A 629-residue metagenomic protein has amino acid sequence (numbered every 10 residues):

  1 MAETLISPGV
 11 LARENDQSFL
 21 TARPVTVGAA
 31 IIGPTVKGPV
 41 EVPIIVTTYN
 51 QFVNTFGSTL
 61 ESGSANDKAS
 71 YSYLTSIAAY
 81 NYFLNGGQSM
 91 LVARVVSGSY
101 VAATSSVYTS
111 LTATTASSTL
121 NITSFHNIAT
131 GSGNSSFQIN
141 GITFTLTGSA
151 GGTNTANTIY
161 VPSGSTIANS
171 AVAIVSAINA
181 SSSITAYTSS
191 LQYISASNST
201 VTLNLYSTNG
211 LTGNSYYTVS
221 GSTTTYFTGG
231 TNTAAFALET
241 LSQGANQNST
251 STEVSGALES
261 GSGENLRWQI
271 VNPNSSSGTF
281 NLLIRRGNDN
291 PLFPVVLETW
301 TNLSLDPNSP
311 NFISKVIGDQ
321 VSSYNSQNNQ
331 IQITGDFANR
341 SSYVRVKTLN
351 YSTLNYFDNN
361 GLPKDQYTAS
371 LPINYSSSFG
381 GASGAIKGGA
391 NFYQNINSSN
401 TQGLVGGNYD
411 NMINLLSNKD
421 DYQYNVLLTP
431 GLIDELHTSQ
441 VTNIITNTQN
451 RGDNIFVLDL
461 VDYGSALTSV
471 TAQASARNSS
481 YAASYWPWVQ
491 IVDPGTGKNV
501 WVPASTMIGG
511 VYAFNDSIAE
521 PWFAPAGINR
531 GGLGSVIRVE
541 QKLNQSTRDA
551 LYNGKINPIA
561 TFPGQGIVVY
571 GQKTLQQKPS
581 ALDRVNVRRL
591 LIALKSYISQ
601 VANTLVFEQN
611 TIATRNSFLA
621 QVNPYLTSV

Functional and structural regions predicted by a protein language model:
M1-T104, S197, T228, P273-N281 (+3 more regions): Structured, hydrophobic secondary-structure cores that serve as assembly/anchoring elements
T47-E61, D67-Y73, I77-L84, M90-L91 (+3 more regions): Extended, beta-strand-rich, solvent-exposed assembly scaffolds of outer structural proteins
